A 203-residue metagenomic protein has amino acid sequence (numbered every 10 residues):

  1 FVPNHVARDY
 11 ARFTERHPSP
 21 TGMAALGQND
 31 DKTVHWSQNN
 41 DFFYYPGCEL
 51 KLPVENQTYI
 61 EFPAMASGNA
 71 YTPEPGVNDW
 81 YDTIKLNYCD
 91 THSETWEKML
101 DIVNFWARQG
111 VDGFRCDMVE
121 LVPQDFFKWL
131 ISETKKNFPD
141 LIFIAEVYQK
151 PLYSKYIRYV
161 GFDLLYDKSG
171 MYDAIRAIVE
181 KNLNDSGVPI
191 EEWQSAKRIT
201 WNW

Functional and structural regions predicted by a protein language model:
V2-H5, D9, F13-W36, F42 (+3 more regions): Active-site-proximal helices and loops of the catalytic beta/alpha 8
P3, A70-Y71, T95-E97: Alpha-helical interaction segments
T14-C89: Aromatic- and acidic-residue-enriched carbohydrate-binding clefts of CAZyme catalytic domains
T72-G76, M99-N104: Short hydrophobic/aromatic-rich motifs at helix boundaries and adjacent loops
Y81-W96, V111-L121, E180: The substrate-binding groove and active-site-proximal loops of carbohydrate-active enzymes, especially glycoside
